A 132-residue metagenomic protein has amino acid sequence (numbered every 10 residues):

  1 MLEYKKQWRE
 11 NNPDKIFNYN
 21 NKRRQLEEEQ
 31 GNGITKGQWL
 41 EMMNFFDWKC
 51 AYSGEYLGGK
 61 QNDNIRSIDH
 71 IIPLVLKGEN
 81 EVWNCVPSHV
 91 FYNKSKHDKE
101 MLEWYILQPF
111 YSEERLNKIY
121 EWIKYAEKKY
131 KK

Functional and structural regions predicted by a protein language model:
M1-I65, L102-K132: Contiguous alpha-helical segments
Y52-V90, K96-E103: Histidine-centered nuclease catalytic patch
F91-S95, S112-R115: Glycine-rich loops and low-complexity Gly/Arg-rich segments that provide flexible linkers or classic glycine-based
